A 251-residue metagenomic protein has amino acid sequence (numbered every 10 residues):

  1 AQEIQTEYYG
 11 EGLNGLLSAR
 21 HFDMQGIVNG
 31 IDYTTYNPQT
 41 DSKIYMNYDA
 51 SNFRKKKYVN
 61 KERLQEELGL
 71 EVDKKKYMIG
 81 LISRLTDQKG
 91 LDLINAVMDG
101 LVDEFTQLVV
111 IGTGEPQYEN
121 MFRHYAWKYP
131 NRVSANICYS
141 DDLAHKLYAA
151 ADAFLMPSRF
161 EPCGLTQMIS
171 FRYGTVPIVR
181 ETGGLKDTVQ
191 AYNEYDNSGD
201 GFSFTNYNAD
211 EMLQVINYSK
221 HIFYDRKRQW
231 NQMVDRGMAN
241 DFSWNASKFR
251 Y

Functional and structural regions predicted by a protein language model:
A1-Y251: Catalytic cores of nucleotide-sugar-dependent glycosyltransferases that transfer UDP/GDP/TDP-activated
